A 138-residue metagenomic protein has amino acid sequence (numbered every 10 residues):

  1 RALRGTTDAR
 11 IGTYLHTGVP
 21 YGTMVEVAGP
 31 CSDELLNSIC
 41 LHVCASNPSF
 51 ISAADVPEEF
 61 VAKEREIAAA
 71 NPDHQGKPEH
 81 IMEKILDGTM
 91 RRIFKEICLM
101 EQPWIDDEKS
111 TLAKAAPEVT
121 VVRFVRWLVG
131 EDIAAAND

Functional and structural regions predicted by a protein language model:
R1-D138: N-terminal assembly/interaction segments in proteins that build large macromolecular machines
